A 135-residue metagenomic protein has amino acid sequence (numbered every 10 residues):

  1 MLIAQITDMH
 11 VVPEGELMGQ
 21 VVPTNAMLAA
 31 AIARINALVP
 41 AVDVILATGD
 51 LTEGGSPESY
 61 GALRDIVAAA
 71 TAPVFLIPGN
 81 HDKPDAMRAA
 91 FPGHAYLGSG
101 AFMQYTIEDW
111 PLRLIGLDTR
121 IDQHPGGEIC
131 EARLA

Functional and structural regions predicted by a protein language model:
M1-A62: N-terminal active-site segment of His-dependent metallophosphoesterases
P57-A135: Extended active-site neighborhood of metal-dependent phosphoesterases/phosphodiesterases
